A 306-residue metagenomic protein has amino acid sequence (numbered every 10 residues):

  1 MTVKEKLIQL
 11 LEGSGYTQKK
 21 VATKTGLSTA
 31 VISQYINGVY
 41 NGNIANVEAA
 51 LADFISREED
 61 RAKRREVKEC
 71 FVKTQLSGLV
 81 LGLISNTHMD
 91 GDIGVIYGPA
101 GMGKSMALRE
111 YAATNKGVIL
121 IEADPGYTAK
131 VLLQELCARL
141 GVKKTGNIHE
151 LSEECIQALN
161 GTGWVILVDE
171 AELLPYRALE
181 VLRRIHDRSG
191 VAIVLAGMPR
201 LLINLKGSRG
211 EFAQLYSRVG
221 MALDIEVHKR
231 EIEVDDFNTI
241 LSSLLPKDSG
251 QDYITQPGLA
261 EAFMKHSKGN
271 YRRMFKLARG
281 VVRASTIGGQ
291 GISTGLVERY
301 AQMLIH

Functional and structural regions predicted by a protein language model:
M1-A49, D53, Q214, E231-H306: C-terminal alpha-helical "lid" subdomain
D60-K73: Conserved adenine-nucleotide phosphate-binding loops and their immediately adjacent elements
F71-H88: Pre-Walker A adenine-sensing motif
H88-E110, D124-P125: Walker A/P-loop nucleotide-binding motif
I93-A100, I185-A213: Sensor-1/coupling segment of RecA-like P-loop NTPase cores
N115-P125: Conserved catalytic segments around the Walker B and adjacent sensor/switch elements of P-loop NTPase domains
K116-V118, S208-H228: A short helix-turn-beta junction within AAA+ P-loop NTPase domains corresponding to the substrate/partner-engaging
T128-Q134, K143-R188, A192, H228-S243 (+4 more regions): Mid-core helix/loop region of P-loop NTP-binding domains shared across ATPases and GTPases
